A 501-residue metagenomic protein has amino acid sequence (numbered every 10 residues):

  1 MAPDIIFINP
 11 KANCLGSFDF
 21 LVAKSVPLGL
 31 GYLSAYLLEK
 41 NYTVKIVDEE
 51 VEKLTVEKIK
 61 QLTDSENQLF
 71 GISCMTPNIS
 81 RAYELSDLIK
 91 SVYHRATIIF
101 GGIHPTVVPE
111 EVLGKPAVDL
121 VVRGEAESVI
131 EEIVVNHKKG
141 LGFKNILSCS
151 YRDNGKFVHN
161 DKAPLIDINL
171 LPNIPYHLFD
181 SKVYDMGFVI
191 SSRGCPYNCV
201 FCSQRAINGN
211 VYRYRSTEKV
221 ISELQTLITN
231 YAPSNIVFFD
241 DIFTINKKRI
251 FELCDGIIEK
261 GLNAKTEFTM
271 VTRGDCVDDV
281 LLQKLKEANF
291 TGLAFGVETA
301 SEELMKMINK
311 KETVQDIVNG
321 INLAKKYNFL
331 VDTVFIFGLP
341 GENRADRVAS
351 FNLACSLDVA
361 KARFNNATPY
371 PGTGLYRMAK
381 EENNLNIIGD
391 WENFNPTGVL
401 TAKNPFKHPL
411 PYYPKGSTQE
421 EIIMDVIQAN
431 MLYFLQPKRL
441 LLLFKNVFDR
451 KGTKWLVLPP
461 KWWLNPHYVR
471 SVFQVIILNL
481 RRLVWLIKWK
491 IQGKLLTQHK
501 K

Functional and structural regions predicted by a protein language model:
A2-F7, D19, L38-E39, T43 (+4 more regions): Radical SAM enzyme core and accessory elements
D4, V22, L33-K162, N366 (+1 more regions): Glycine-rich beta-alpha loop elements in corrinoid/cobalamin-binding modules across cobalamin-dependent enzymes
I5-I6, K11-D19, F143-I146, S150-S191: N-terminal [4Fe-4S]-dependent radical SAM core
G16-L30: Glycine- and acidic-residue-enriched helix-capping/strand-helix junction motifs
S25, N169-D332, N352: Radical SAM [4Fe-4S] cluster-binding motif and immediate context
P109-G114, L281, G341-C355: Catalytic cores of alpha/beta
V271-R273, V297-N309, I321-D346, F364-P371 (+1 more regions): Conserved strand-turn element in the central/C-terminal portion of the radical SAM core barrel that lines
